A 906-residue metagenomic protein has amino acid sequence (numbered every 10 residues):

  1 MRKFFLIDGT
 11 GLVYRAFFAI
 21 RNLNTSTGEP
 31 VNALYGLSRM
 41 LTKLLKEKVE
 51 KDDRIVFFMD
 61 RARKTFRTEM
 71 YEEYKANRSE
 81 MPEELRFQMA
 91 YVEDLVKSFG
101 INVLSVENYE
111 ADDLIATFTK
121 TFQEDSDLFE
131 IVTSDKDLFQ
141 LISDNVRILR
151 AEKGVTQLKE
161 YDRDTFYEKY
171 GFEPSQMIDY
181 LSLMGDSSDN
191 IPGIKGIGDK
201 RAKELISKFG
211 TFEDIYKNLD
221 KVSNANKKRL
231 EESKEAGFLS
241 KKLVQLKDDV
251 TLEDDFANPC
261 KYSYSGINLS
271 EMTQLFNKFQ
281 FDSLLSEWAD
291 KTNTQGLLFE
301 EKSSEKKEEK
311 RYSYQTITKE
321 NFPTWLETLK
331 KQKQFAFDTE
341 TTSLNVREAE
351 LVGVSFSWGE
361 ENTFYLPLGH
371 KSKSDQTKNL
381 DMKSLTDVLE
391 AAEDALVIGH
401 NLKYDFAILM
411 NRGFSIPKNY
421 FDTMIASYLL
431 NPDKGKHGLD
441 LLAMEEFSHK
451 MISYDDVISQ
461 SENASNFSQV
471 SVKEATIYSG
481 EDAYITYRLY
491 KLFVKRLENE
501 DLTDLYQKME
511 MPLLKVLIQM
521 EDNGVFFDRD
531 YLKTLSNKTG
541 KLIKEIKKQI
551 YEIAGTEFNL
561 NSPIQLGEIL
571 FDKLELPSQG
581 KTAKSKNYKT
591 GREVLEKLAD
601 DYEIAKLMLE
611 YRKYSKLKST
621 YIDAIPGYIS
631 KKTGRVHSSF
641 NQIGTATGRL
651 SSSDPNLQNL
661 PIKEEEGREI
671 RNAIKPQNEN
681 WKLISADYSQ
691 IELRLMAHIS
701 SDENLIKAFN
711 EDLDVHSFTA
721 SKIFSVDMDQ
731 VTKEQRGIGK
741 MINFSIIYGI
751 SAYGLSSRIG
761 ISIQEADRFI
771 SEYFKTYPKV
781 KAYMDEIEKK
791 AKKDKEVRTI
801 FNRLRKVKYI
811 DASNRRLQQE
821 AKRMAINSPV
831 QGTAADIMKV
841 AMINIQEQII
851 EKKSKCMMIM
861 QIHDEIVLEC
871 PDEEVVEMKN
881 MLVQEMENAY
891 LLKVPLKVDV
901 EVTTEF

Functional and structural regions predicted by a protein language model:
M1-V132, K136-R163, G237-D254, K261 (+1 more regions): Noncatalytic, basic helical substrate-engagement surface that gates or grips nucleic-acid strands
F5, R15-K48, E72-E84, E93-V96 (+5 more regions): Conserved RNase H-like, two-metal-ion catalytic cores of nucleic-acid enzymes
E47-V56, I101, E124, S143-R147 (+7 more regions): Non-catalytic nucleic-acid-binding/docking modules located in mid-to-C-terminal regions of nucleic-acid enzymes
A76-F87, D144-F172, K227, Y365-M382 (+2 more regions): Short alpha-helix plus adjacent loop in nuclease-associated cores
S233-S372, K434, L442, E446 (+9 more regions): Conserved "right-hand" nucleotidyltransferase catalytic core of DNA-directed polymerases
S468, D522, S630-T633, H637-S638 (+5 more regions): Conserved catalytic core of nucleic-acid polymerases
L497-M509, L513, I837, A841-I862 (+1 more regions): Active-site palm subdomain of RNA-directed nucleic acid polymerases
K541-K548, E552-E603, K775-P829, E869 (+1 more regions): C-terminal polymerase-core module
